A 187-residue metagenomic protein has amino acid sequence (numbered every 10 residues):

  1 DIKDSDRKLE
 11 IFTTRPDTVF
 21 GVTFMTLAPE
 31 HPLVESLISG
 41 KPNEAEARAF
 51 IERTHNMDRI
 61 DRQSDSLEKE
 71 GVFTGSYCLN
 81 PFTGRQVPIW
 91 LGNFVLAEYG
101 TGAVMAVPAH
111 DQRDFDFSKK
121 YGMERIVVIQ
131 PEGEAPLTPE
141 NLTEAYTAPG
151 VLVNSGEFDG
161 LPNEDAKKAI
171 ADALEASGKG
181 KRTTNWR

Functional and structural regions predicted by a protein language model:
D1-L9, P16, A103-R187: Residue patterns forming the tRNA-binding/recognition surfaces of aminoacyl-tRNA synthetases and related DALR
D1-Q130: NTP-handling and nucleic-acid-processing catalytic cores
